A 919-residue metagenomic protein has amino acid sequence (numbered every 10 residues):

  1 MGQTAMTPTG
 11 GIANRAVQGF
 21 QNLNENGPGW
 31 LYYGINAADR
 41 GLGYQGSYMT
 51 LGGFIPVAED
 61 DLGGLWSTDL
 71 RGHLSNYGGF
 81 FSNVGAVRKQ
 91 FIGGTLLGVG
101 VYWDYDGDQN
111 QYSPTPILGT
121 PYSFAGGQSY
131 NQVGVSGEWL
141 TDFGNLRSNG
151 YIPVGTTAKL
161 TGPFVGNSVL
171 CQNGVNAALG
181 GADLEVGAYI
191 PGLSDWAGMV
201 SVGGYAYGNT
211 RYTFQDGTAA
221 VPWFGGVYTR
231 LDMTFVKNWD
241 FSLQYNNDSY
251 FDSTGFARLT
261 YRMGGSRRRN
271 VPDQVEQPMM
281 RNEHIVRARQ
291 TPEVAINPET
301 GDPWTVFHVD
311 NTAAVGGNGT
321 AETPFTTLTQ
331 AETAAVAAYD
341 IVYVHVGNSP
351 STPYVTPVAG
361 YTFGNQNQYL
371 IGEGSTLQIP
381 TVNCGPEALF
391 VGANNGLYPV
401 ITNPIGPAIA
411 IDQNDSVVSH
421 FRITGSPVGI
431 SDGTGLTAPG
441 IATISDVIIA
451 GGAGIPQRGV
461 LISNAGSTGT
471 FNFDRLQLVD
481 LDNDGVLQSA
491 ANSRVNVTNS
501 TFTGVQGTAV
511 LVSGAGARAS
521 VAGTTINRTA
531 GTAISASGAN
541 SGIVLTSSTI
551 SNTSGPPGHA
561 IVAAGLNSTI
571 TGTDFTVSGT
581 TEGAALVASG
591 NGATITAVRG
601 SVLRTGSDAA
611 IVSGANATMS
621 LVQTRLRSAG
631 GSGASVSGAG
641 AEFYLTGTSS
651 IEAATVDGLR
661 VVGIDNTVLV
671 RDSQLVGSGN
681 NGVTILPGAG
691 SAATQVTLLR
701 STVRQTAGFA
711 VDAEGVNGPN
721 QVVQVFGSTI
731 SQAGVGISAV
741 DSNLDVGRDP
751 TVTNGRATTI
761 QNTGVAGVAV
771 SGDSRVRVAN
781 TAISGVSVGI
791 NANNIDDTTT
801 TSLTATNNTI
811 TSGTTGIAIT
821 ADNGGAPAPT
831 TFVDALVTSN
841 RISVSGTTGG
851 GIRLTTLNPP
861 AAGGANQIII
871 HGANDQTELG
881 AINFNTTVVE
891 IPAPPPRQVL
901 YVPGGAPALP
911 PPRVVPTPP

Functional and structural regions predicted by a protein language model:
M1-N22, P28-I35, T157-S201, Y207-A220 (+3 more regions): Flexible, glycine-rich linker and terminal segments associated with outer-membrane beta-barrel/transport systems
A37-S47, V57, G72-G78, R88-Q90 (+7 more regions): Transmembrane beta-strands of outer-membrane beta-barrel pores
Q45-L51, G78-S82, T95, S129-V133 (+6 more regions): Residues that define the transmembrane beta-barrel architecture of outer-membrane proteins
A58-T68, I92-V99, F143-S148, L193-S201 (+3 more regions): Repeated loop/turn-to-beta-strand initiation elements of outer-membrane beta-barrel proteins
V294-A334, V346-N348: Right-handed parallel beta-helix/beta-solenoid
Y339-N383, I423-S426: N-terminal extracellular ligand-recognition/capping segment immediately after the signal peptide
Y369-S426, G452-I455, I651, T753-I760: Right-handed parallel beta-helix/beta-spiral solenoid domain characteristic of secreted/periplasmic
Q413-P916: Extracellular beta-rich repeat passengers
